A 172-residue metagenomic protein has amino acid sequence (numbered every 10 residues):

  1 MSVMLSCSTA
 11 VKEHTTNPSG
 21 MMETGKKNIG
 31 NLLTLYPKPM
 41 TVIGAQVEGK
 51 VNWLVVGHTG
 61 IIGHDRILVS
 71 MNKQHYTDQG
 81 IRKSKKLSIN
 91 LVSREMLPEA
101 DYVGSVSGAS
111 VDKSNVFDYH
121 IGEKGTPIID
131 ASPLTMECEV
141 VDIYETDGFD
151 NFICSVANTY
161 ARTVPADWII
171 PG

Functional and structural regions predicted by a protein language model:
M1-S2: Sec-dependent N-terminal signal peptides
L5-S6: C-terminal motif of bacterial Sec signal peptides marking the signal peptidase cleavage site
T9-G172: Basic, polyanion-binding surface patches
